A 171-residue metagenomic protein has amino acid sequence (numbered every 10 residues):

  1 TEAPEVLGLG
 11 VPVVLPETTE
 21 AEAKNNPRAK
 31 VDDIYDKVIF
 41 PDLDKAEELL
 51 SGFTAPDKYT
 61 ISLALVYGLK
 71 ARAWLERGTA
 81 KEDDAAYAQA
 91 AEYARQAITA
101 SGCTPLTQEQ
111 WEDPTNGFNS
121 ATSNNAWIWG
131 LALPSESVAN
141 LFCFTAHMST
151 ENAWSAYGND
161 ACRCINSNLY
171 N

Functional and structural regions predicted by a protein language model:
T1-N171: Structured, solvent-exposed acidic/aromatic patches
